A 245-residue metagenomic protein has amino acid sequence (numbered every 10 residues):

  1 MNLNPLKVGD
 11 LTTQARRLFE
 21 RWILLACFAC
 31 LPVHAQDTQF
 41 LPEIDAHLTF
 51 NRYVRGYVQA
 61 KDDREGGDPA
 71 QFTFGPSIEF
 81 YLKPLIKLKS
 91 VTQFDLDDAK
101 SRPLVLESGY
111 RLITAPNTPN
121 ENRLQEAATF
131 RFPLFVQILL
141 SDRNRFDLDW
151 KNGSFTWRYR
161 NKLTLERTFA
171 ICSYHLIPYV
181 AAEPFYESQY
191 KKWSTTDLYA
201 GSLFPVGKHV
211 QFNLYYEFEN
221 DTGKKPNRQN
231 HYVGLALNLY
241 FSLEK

Functional and structural regions predicted by a protein language model:
L31-A35: Sec/Tat signal peptide C-region and signal peptidase I cleavage site
Q36-Y81: Start-of-domain marker
T38-P42, A70-F74, N120-L124, F155-N161 (+2 more regions): Residues that define the transmembrane beta-barrel architecture of outer-membrane proteins
L48, F80-L82, F94-D98, F130-F132 (+3 more regions): Residue-level signature of outer-membrane beta-barrel architecture
R52, A60-G66, Y110-P116, F132 (+4 more regions): Transmembrane beta-strands of outer-membrane beta-barrel pores
R52-V58, L85-K89, P103-L106, F135-L140 (+3 more regions): Repeated loop/turn-to-beta-strand initiation elements of outer-membrane beta-barrel proteins
A128, Q229-K245: Outer-membrane beta-barrel "beta-signal"
R131, L139-P184: Detector for outer-membrane/organellar transmembrane beta-barrel domains, recognizing the amphipathic beta-strand
